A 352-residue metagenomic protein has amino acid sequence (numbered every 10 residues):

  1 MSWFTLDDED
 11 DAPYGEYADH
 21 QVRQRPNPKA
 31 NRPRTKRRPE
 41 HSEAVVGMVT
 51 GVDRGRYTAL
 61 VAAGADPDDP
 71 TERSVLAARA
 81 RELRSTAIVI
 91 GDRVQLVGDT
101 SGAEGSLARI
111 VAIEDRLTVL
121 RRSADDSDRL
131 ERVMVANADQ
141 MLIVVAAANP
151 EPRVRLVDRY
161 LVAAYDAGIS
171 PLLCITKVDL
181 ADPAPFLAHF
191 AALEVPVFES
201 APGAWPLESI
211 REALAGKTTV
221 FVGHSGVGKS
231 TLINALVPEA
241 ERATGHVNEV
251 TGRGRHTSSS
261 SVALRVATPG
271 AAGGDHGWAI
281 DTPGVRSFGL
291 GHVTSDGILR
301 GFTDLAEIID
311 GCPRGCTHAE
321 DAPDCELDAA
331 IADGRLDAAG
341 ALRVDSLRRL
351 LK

Functional and structural regions predicted by a protein language model:
M1-V22, E40-E43, D69, R73 (+9 more regions): Helix-rich effector regions associated with P-loop NTPase G domains
M48-G51, A112: A residue-level detector for short acidic-glycine micro-motifs
G51, D126-M134, A146, H189: Primarily NTPase-proximal linker/entry elements flanking Walker-type ATP/GTP-binding cores
G55-A59: Short aromatic-glycine-enriched beta-strand elements
T100-L107, V111-R121, N137-D158, L172-D182: Conserved Switch II/interswitch segment of TRAFAC-class P-loop GTPases
A164: An acidic-aromatic pocket/loop used at catalytic or ligand-binding sites
S170, K177-V227: Canonical P-loop GTPase G-domain recognition
K229-G245: A conserved segment at the C-terminal end of the G1
